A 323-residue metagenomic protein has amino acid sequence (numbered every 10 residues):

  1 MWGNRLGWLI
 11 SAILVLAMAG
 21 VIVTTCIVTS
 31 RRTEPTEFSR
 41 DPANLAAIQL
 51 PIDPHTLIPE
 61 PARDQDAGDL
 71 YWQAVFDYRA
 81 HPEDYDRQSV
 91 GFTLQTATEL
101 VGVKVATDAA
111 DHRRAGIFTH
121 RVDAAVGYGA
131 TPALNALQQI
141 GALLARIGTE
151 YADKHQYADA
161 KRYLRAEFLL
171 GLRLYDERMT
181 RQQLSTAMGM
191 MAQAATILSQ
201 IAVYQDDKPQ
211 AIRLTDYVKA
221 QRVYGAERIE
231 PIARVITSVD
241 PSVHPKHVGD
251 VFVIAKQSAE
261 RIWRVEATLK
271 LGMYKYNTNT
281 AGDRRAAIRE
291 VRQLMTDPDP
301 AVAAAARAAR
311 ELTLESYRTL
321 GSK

Functional and structural regions predicted by a protein language model:
M1-A19, C26: N-terminal Sec-pathway targeting helices
T25-M273, T280-R289, D299-P300, A304-K323: Aromatic-rich surface patch/π-platform used for binding flat ligands and interfaces
